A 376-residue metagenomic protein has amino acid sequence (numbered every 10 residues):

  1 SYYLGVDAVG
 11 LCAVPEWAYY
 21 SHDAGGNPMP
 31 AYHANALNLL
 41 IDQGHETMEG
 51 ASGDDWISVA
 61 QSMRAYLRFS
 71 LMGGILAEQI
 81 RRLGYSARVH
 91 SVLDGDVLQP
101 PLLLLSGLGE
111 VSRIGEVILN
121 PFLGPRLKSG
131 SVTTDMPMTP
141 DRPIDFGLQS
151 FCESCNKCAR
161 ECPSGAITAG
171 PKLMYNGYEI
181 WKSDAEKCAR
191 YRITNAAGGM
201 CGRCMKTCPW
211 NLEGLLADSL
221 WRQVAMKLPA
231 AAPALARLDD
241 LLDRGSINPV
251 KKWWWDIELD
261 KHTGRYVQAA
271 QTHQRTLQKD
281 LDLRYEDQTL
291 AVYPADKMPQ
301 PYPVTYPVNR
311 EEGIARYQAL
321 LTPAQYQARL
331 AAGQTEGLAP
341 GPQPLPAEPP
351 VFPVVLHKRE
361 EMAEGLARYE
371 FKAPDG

Functional and structural regions predicted by a protein language model:
D7-P229: Catalytic cores of enzyme domains
M29, R142, Y293, Y302 (+3 more regions): Intrinsic-disorder/low-complexity coil detector
E46-E49, E78-Q79, E110, E116 (+8 more regions): Glutamate identity and glutamate-enriched acidic tracts
G170-G337: Flanking helices and flexible, charged tails adjoining ferredoxin-like Fe-S electron-transfer domains in multi-subunit
A331-G376: FNR-like FAD-binding dehydrogenase module
